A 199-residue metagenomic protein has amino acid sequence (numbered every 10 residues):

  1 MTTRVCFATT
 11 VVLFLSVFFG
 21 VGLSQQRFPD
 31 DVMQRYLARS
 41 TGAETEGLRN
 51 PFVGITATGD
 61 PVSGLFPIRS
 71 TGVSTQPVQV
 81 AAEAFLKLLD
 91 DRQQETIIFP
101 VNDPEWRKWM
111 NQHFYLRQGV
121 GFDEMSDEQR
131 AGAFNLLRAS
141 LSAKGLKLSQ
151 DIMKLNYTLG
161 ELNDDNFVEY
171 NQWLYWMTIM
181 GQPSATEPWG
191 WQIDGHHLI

Functional and structural regions predicted by a protein language model:
M1-V11: Bacterial N-terminal signal peptides that target proteins for export
C6-F7, L89, H196-L198: Proteins with a high burden of low-complexity, intrinsically disordered sequence enriched in S/T/G/P/A and R, requiring
T9-G20: Bacterial N-terminal signal peptides
Q26-L65, T71-V73, P100-I199: Acidic/His-rich structured neighborhood in mature extracellular/periplasmic domains
V73-K108: Mature N-terminal segment immediately following signal peptide/propeptide cleavage in secreted/periplasmic
